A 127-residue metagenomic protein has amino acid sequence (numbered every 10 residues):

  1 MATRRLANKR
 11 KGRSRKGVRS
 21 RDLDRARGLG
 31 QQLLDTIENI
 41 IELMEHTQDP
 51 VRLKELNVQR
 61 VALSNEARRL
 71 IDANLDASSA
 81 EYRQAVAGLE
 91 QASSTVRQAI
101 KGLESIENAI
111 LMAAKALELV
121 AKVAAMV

Functional and structural regions predicted by a protein language model:
A2-R5, K9-G102: Short amphipathic alpha-helical segments that predominantly mediate membrane engagement
A92-V127: Short, cationic, amphipathic peptide segments
